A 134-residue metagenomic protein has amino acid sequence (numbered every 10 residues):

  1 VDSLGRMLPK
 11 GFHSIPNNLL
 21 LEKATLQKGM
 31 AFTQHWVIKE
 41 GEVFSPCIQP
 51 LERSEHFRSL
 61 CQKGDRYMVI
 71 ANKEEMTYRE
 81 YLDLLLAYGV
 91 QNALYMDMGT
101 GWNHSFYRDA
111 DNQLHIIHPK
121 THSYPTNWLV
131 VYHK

Functional and structural regions predicted by a protein language model:
V1-K134: Gly/Ser/Thr/Pro-rich low-complexity, intrinsically disordered segments
